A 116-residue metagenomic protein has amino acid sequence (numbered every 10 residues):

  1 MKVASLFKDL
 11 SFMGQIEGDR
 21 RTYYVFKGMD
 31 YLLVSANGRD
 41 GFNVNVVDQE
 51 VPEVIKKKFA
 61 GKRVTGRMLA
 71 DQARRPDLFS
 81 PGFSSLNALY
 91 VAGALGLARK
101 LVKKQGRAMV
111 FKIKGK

Functional and structural regions predicted by a protein language model:
M1-I55: Long, low-complexity, charged/polar intrinsically disordered regions in eukaryotic proteins
V3-L6, V25, N87, G93 (+1 more regions): Basic, alpha-helical nucleic-acid-binding regions used in initiation and control of genome expression
F26-K27, K103-G106: Generic beta-strand structural signal
V46-E53, K57-G82: Short acidic, hydrophobic short linear motifs in intrinsically disordered regions
F79-L97: Short amphipathic alpha-helical interaction segments
A98-V102: Conserved hydrophobic residue
Q105-K116: Short, cationic-aromatic polyanion-contact patches
